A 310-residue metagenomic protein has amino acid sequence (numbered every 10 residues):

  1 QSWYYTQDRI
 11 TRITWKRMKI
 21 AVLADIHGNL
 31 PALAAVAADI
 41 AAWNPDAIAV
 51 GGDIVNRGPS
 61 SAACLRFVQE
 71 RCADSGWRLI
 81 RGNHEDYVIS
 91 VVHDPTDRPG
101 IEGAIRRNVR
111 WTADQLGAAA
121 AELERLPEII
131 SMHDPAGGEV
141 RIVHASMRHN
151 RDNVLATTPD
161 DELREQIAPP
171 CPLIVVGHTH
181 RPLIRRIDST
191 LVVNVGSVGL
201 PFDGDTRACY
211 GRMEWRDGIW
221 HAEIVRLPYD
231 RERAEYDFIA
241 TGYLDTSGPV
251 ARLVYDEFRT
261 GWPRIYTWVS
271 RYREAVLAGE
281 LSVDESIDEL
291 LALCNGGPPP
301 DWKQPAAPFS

Functional and structural regions predicted by a protein language model:
Q1-R17: N-terminal amphipathic/basic-hydrophobic helices that include classical n-h-c signal peptides and signal-anchor
W15-I20, M132-R141, I187-L191, W220-H221: Beta-strand-turn-beta hairpins that frame and shape the catalytic cleft of phosphate-ester-processing enzymes
K19-D114: Core catalytic region of metal-dependent phosphoesterases/phosphodiesterases, especially metallo-beta-lactamase-like
A24-I26, G52-I54, N83-E85, A145-M147 (+3 more regions): Active-site metal-binding loops of divalent metal-dependent hydrolases
T96-G103, G138-P169: Active-site-proximal segments of metal-dependent phosphoesterases and phosphodiesterases across multiple
T112-E124: Ligand-binding beta-strand-loop-alpha-helix segment within the catalytic cores of soluble metabolic enzymes
D161-E162, Q166-P172, T179-R185, T190-V198: Anionic-ligand binding region
I187-V195, G199-S310: Acidic, His/Gly-rich catalytic cores of divalent-metal-dependent hydrolytic chemistry
